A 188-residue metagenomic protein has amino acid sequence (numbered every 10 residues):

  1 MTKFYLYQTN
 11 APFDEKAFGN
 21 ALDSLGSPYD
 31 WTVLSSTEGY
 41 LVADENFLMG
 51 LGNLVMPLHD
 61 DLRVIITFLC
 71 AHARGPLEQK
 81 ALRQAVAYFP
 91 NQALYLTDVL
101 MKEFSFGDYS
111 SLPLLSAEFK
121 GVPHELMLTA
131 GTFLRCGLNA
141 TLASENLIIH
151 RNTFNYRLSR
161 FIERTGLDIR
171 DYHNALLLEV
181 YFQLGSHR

Functional and structural regions predicted by a protein language model:
M1-N10, Y40: Active-site-flanking beta-strand signature of metal-NTP-handling nucleotidyl enzymes and homologous cyclase-like
T9-S27, L51-L54: Short amphipathic alpha-helix segments
A21-L41: Conserved helix-loop-beta segment at the catalytic/binding core of cyclic-nucleotide signaling proteins
L34-R188: Cytosolic nucleotide-utilizing catalytic cores of signal-transduction proteins
